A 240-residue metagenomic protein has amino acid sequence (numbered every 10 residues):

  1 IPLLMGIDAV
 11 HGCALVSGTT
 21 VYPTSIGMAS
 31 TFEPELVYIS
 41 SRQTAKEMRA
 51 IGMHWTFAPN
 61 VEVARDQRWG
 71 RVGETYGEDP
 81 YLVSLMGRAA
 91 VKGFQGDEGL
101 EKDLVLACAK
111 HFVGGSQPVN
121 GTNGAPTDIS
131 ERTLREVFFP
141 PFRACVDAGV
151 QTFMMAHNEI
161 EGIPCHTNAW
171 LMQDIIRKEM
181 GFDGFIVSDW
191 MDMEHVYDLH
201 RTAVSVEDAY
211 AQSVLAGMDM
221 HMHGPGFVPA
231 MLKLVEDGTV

Functional and structural regions predicted by a protein language model:
I1-V240: Glycoside hydrolase catalytic-domain context in secreted enzymes
